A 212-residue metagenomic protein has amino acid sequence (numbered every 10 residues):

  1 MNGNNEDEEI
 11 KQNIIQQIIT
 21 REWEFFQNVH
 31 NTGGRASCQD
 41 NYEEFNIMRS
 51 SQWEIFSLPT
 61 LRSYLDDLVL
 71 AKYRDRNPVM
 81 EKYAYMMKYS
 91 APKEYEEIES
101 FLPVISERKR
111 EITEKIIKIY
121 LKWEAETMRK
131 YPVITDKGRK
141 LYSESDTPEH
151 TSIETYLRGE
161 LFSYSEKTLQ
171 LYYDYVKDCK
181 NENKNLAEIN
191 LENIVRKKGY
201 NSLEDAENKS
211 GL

Functional and structural regions predicted by a protein language model:
N2-D40, F101-T147, N185, V195-G199 (+1 more regions): Polar/charged low-complexity regulatory segments
D7, K11-Q12, L58-L61, V79-M80 (+5 more regions): Short amphipathic alpha-helical segments that mediate assembly, nucleic-acid/protein binding, or membrane association
I15, E22, V79-M86, A187-I194 (+1 more regions): Generic structural signal of hydrophobic/aromatic residues within well-ordered alpha-helices of folded domains
T32-I55, R62-V69, P78-M80, S145 (+2 more regions): A cross-kingdom feature marking solvent-exposed beta-strand/loop segments within repeated, beta-rich binding/scaffold
R49-E107: Acidic (E/D-rich), amphipathic helical modules within compact regulatory domains
W53-F56, T60-V69, I112-I117, L161-Y164 (+1 more regions): Short, structured motif recognition centered on aromatic/hydrophobic residues
T60-R62, D66-Y83, T135, R139 (+2 more regions): Extended intrinsically disordered, low-complexity coil regions enriched in Ser, Thr, Gly, Ala and often Pro
K167-L212: Alpha-helical oligomerization segments
